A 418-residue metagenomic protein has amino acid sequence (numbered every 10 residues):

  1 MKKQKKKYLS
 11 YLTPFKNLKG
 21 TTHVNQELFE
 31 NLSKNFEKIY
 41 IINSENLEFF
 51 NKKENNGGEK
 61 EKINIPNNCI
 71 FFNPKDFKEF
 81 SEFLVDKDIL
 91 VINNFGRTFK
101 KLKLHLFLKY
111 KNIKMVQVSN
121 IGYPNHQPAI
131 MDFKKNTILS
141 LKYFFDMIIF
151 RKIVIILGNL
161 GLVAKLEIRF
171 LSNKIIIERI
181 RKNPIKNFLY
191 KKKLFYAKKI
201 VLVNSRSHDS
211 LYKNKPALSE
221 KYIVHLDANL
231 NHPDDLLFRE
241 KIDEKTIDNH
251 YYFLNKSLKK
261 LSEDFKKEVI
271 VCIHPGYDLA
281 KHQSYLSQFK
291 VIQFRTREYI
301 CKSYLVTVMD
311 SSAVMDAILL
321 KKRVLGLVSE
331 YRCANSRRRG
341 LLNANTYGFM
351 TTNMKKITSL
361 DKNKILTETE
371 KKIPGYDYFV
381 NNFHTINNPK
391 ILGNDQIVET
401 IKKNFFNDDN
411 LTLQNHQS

Functional and structural regions predicted by a protein language model:
M1-K134, N231-H232, L237-K256, K390-I391 (+2 more regions): N-terminal pre-catalytic "stem/leader" segment of glycosyltransferase-like enzymes
V24, L28-E30, S205-A280: Conserved catalytic-core segment of nucleotide-activated headgroup transferases in glycan assembly
I39-N46, Q117-S119, R169-S172, E178-R179 (+1 more regions): Short internal beta-strands
N67-F80, S205-S207, I270-L320, V324: Donor nucleotide-activated moiety binding/catalytic core segment of transferases that use nucleotide-activated donors
G122-I149, I223, H232-L236, R339-N343: Acceptor-binding helix/loop patch of EC 2.4 sugar-transfer enzymes, predominantly nucleotide-sugar-dependent
K142-R239, N404-S418: A nucleotide-sugar donor-handling region in carbohydrate enzymes
Y285-L286, S312-N387: Catalytic binding pocket for nucleotide-activated donors in carbohydrate/polymer assembly enzymes
K372, Y378, N382-S418: C-terminal alpha-helical cap of glycosyltransferases
